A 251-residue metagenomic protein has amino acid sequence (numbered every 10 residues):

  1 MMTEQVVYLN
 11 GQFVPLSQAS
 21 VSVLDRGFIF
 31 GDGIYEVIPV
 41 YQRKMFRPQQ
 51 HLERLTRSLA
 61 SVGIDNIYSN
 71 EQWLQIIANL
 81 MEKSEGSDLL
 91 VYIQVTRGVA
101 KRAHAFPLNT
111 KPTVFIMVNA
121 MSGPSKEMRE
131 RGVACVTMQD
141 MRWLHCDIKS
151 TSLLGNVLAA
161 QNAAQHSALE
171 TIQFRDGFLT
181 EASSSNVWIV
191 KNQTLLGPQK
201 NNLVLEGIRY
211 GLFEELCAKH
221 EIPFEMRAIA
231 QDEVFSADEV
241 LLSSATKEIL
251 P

Functional and structural regions predicted by a protein language model:
M1-T171, R175-F178, N201, Y210 (+1 more regions): Conserved alpha/beta cores of soluble small-molecule-handling proteins
F178-K200, E206: Glycine- and Gly-Pro-enriched alpha-helical subdomains that act as flexible, kink-prone "lid/hinge" or packing modules
